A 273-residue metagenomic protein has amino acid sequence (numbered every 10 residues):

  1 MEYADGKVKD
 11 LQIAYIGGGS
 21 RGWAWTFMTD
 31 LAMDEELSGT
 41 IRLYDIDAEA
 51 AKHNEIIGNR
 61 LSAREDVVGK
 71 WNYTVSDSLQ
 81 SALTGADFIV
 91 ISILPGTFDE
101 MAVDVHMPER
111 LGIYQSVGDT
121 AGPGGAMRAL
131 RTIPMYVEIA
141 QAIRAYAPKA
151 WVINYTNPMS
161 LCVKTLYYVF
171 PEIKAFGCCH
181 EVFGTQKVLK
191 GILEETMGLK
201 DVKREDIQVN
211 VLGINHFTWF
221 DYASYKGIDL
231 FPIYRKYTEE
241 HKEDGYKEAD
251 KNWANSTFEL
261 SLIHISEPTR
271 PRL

Functional and structural regions predicted by a protein language model:
M1-E2, E243: An N-terminal domain-start capping segment
E2-E100, G118, G125-E195: Metallocofactor- and cofactor-centric catalytic cores in central/energy metabolism, strongly enriched
D47, M107-P108, L199-K200: Short, intrinsically disordered/low-complexity patches at protein termini and at juxtamembrane boundaries
A51-G58, S62-E65, E100-E109, A129 (+4 more regions): Charged, low-complexity, helix-prone segments enriched in Lys/Glu/Asp/Gln
D104-A126: Aromatic- and acidic-residue-enriched carbohydrate-binding clefts of CAZyme catalytic domains
M197-L262, S266, R270: Long, compositionally biased stretches enriched for glycine and/or charged residues
